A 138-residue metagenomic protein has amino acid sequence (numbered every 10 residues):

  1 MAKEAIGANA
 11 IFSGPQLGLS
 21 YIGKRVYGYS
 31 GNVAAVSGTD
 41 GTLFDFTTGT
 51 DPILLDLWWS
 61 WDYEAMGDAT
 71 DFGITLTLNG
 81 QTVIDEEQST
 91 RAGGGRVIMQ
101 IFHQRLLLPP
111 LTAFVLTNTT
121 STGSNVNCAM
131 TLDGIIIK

Functional and structural regions predicted by a protein language model:
M1, I101-L107, K138: Interface-prone segments of viral and bacterial extracellular assemblies
M1-I53, W58-M66, T119-K138: C-terminal interaction-tip segments
G31, F44-D45, E87-S89, F102-L106: Beta-strand-rich interaction surfaces with strong enrichment in secreted/lumenal proteins
G41-F44, G49, T77-N79, I84 (+1 more regions): Serine/threonine-rich, low-complexity intrinsically disordered segments
I53-L57, T70-F72, T112: A generic structural signal for short beta-strands and their flanking turns/coil linkers
A65-H103: Terminal beta-strand-rich extracellular "head" domains that mediate receptor/glycan or other ligand binding
L106-G123: Noncatalytic modules at the cell exterior or secretory-pathway interfaces, chiefly beta-strand-rich lectin/adhesion
